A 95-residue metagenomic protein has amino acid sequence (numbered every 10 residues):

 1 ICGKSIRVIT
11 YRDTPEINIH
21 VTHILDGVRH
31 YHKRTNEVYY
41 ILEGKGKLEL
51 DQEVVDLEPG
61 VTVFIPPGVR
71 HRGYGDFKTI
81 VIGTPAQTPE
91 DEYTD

Functional and structural regions predicted by a protein language model:
I1-R29, T35, I82, E92-Y93: A short glycine-rich, His/Asp/Glu-containing loop-to-beta-strand
H23-I24, H32-E49: Short, conserved beta-strand element in jelly-roll/cupin
V38, K45-K47, V54, R70 (+1 more regions): Structural motif
L42-E43, E58-P59, G75: A cytosolic small-molecule/anion-sensing beta-strand core signal
Q52-G68: Short acidic-glycine-tyrosine-enriched beta hairpin
V54, V63, T79, T94-D95: Short, glycine/charged-enriched secondary-structure capping and boundary segments
P67-E92: Ligand-binding loop in jelly-roll beta-barrel domains
